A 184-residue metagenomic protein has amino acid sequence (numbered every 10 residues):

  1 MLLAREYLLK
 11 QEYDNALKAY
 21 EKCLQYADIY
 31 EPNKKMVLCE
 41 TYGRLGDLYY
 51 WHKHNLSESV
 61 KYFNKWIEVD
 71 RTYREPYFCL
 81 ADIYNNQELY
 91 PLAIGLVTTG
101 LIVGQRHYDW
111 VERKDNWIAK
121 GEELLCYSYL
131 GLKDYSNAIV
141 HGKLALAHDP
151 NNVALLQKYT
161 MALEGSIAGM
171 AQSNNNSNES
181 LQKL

Functional and structural regions predicted by a protein language model:
L2, V37, R44, C79-D82 (+3 more regions): "A position-specific structural signal for the A-helix of alpha-solenoid helical repeats
K10, L45, H52-K53, Q87 (+2 more regions): Structural motif corresponding to the intra-repeat A-B loop/turn of tetratricopeptide repeats
Y13-D14, N55-L56, Y90, Y135: TPR-repeat structural position
Q25-L38, G104-D115: Flexible helix-coil transition and linker loops at the boundaries of alpha-helical arrays
N33-K34, T41, P76, W110 (+2 more regions): TPR alpha-solenoid repeat register
